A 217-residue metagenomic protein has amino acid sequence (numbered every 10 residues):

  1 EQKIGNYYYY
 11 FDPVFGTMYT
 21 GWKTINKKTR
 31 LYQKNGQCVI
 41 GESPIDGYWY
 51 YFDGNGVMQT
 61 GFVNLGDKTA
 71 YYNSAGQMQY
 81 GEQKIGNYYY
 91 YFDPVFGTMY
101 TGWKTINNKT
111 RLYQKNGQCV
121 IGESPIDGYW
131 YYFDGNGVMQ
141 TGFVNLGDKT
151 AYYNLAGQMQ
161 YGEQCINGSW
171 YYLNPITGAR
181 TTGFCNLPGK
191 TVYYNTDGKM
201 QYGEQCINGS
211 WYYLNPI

Functional and structural regions predicted by a protein language model:
E1-I217: Extracellular adhesion/carbohydrate-binding repeat motifs centered on closely spaced tryptophans
